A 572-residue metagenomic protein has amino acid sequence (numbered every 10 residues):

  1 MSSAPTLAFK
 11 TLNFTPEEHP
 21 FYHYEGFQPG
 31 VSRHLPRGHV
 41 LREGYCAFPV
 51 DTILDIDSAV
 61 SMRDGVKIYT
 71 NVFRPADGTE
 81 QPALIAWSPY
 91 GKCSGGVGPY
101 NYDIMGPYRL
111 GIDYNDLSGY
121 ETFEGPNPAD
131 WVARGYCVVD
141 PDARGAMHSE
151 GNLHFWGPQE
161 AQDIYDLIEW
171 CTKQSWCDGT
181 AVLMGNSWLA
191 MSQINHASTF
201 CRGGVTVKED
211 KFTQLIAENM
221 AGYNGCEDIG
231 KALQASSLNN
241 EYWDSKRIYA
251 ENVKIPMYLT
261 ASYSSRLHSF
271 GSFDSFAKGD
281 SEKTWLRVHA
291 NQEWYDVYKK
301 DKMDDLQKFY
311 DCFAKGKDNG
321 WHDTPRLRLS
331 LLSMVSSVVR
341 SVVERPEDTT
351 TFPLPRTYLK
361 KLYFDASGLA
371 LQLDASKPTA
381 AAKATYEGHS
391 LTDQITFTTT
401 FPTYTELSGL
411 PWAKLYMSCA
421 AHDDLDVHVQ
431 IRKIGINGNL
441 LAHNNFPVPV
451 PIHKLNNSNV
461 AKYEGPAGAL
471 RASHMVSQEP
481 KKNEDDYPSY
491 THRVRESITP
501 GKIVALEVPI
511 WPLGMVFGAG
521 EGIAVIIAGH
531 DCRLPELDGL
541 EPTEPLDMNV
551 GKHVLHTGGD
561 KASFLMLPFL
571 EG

Functional and structural regions predicted by a protein language model:
S2-V31, G95-V97, D103-L117, E121-P128 (+2 more regions): Accessory cap/linker subdomain of secreted extracellular hydrolases
A4-G44, L54-D55, Y108, N115 (+2 more regions): Glycine/threonine-rich phosphate-binding loop and adjacent beta-strand/alpha-helix elements that clamp
R63-P75, A83: A short loop-to-beta-strand scaffold at the N-terminal edge of the catalytic core in hydrolase folds
G78-T79, A83-T172, E484, A528 (+3 more regions): Cap/lid segment of the alpha/beta-hydrolase catalytic domain
M105-P107, Q159, D166, W170 (+3 more regions): A catalytic-pocket lid/entrance helix-loop region that shapes and gates access to the active site across common
S175-S187: Alpha/beta-hydrolase fold nucleophile elbow
V253, L259-A261: Short beta-strand/loop motif that positions the catalytic acidic residue of the alpha/beta-hydrolase fold
R266-S272: Conserved alpha/beta-hydrolase "acid-adjacent" motif
